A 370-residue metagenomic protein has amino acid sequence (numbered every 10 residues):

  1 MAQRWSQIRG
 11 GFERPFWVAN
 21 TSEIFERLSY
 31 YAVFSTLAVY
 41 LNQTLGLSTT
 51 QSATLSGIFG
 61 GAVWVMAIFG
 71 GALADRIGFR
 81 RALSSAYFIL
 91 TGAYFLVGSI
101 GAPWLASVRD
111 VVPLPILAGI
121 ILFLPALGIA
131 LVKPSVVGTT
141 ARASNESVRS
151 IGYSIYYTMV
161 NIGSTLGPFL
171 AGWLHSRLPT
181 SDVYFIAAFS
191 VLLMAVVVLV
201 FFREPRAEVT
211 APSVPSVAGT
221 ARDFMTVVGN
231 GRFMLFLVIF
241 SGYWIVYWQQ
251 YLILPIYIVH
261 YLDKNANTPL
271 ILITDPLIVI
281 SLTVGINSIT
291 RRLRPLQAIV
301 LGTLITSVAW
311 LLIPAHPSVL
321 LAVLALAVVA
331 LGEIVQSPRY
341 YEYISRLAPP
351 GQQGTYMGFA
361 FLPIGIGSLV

Functional and structural regions predicted by a protein language model:
M1-E13, V209-V238: Juxtamembrane intracellular "pre-TM" segments in multi-pass secondary transporters
S35-Q51, L252-P269: Short amphipathic helix-loop junctions that connect adjacent transmembrane helices in Major Facilitator Superfamily/SLC
V63-V65, N267-R292, G302: Transmembrane alpha-helices of Major Facilitator/SLC transporters
M66-F79, H175, S281-P295: Helix-to-loop junctions at the C-terminal end of transmembrane segments in multipass secondary transporters
F88-P113, L304-P317: C-terminal ends and interior cores of transmembrane alpha-helices in multi-pass membrane transporters/permeases
L131-N145, I258, I334-P349: Intracellular juxtamembrane helix-capping segments at the cytosolic ends of symmetry-related transmembrane helices
S150-H175, S190-V191, A360-V370: Glycine-rich segments within core transmembrane alpha-helices of 12-TM secondary carriers
S181-V200: Symmetry-related core transmembrane helices of the 12-TM Major Facilitator Superfamily/SLC fold
